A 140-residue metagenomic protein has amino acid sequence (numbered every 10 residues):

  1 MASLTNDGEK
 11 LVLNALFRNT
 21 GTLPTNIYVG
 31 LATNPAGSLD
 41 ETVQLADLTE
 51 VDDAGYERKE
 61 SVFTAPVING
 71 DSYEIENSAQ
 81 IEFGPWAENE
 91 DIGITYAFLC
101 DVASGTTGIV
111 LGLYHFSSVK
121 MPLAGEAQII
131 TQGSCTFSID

Functional and structural regions predicted by a protein language model:
M1-Y96, D101-D140: Small cysteine-rich, disulfide-bonded extracellular modules of the LU/uPAR three-finger superfamily and closely related
